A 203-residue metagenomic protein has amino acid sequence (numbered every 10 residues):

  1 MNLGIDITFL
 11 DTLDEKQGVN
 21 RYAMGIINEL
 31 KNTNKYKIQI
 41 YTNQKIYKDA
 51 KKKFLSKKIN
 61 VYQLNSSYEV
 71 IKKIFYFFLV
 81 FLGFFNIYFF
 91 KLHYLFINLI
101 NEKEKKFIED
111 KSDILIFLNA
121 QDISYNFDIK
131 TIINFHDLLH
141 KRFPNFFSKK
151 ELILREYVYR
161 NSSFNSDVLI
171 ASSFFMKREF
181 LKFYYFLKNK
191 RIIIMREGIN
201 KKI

Functional and structural regions predicted by a protein language model:
M1-I203: Carbohydrate transferase catalytic cores enriched for Leloir-type hexosyltransferases
